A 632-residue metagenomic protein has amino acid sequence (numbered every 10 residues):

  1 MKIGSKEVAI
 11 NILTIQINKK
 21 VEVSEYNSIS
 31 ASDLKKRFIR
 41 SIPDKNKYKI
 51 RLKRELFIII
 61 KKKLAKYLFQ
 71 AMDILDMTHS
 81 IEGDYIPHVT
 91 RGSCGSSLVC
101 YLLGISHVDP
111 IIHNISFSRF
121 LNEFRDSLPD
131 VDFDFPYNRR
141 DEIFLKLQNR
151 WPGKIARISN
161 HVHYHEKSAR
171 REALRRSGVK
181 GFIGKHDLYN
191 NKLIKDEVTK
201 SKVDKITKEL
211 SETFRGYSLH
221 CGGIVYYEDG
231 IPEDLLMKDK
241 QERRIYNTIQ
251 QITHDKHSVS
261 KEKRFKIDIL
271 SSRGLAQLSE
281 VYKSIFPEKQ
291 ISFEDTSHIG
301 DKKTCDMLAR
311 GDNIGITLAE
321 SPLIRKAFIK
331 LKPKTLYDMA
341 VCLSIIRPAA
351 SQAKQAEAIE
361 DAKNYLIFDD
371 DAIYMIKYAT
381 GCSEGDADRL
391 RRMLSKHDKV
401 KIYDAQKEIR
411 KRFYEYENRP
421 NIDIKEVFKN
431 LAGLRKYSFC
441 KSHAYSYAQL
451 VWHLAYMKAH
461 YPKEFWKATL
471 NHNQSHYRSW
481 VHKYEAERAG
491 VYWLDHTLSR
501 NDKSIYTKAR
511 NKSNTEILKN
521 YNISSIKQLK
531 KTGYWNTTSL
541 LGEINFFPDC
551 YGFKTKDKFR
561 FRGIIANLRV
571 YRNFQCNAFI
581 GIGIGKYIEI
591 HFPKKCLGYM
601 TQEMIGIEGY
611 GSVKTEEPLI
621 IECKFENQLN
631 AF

Functional and structural regions predicted by a protein language model:
K2, V8, I15-I17, V21-F632: Noncatalytic, beta-rich nucleic-acid-contacting surfaces in large DNA/RNA-processing enzymes
